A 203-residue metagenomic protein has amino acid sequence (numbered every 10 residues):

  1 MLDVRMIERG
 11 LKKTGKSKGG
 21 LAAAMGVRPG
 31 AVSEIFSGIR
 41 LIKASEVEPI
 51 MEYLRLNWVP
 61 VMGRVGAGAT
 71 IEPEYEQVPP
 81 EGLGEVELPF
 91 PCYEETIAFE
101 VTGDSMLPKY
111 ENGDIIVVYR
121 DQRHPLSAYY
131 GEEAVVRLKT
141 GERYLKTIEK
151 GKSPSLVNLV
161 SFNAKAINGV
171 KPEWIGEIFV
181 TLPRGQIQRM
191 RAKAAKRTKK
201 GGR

Functional and structural regions predicted by a protein language model:
M1-K16, G20, A24: A short, Lys/Arg-rich alpha-helix, primarily the initiator
K18, P29, V47: Helix-turn-helix DNA-binding elements, focusing on the entry/boundary residues of the two helices that contact DNA
G26-I42: Recognition helix of helix-turn-helix/homeodomain-like DNA-binding domains that insert into the DNA major groove
K43-N112, D121-L126, V180-R203: Short, positionally conserved secondary-structure boundary motifs
D114-I115, E132: Structural motif
L126-G131, V135-R203: C-terminal regulatory/effector modules of DNA-binding transcriptional regulators
